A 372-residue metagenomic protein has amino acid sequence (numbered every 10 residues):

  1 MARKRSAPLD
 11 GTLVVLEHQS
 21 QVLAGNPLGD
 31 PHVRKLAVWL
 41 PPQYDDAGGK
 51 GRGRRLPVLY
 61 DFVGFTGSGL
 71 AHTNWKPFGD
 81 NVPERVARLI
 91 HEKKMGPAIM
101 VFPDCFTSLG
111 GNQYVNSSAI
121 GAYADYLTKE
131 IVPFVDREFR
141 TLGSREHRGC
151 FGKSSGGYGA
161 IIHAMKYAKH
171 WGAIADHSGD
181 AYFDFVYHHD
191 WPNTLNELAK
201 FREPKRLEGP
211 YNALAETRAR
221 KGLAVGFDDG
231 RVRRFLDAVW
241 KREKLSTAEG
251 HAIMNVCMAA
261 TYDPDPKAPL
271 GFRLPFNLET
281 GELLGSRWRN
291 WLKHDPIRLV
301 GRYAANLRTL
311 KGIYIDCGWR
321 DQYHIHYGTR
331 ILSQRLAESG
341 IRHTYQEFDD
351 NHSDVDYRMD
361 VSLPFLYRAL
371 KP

Functional and structural regions predicted by a protein language model:
M1-P372: Non-catalytic cap/lid and distal C-terminal segments of serine-dependent acyl enzymes
